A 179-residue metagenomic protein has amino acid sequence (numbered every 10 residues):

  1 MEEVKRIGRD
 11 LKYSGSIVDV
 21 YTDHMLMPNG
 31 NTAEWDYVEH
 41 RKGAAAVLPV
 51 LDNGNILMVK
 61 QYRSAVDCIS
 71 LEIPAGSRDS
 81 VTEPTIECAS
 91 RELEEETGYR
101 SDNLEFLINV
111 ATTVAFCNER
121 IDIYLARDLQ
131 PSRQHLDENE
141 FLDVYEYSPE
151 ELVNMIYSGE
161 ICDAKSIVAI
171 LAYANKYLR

Functional and structural regions predicted by a protein language model:
M1-I7, I69, L125, N139-R179: Nudix hydrolase/Nudix homology domain
E2-E3, V38-R41, A46-L48, D52-R91: Conserved Nudix-box catalytic region and its N-terminal flanking loop in Nudix hydrolases and closely related
G8-A46, D52: Acidic, metal-coordinating catalytic segment for phosphate/diphosphate chemistry, firing primarily on the Nudix
R9-K12, N109-T113: Short, solvent-exposed loop/turn elements at beta->coil junctions and helix N-caps that rim active or binding pockets
V20-H24, L48, M58, I123-L125 (+1 more regions): Conserved hydrophobic/aromatic beta-strand scaffold that supports enzyme active sites
H24-N29, T113-S132: Active-site-adjacent beta-strand/loop module that shapes the phosphate/pyrophosphate-binding cleft
N29-G30, L51-N55, Y62, R127-P131 (+2 more regions): Short loop segments at secondary-structure junctions
M58, I73-F106, Y124, L136-N139 (+1 more regions): The catalytic Nudix box helix
